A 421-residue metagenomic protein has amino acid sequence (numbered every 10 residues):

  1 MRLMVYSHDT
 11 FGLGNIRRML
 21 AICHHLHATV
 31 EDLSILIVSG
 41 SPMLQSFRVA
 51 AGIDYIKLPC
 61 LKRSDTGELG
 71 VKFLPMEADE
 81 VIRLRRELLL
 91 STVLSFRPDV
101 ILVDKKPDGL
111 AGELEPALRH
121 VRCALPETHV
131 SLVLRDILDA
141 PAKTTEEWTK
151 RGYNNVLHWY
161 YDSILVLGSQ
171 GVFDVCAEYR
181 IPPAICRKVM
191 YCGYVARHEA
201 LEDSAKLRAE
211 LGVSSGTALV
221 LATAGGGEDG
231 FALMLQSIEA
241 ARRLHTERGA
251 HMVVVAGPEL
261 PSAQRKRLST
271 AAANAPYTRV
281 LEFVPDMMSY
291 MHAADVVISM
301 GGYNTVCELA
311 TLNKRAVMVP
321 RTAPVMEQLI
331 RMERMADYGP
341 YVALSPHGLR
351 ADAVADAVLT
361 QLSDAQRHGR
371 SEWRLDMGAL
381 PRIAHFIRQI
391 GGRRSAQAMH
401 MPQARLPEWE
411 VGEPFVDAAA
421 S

Functional and structural regions predicted by a protein language model:
Y6-S7, H25-E80, L84-R86, P258: Conserved nucleotide-sugar phosphate-binding/catalytic loop shared by glycosyltransferases and other
S7-L20, L44, G230-F231: A short, glycine/small-residue-rich beta-strand->loop->alpha-helix junction that serves as a flexible
V71-A111: Conserved nucleotide-sugar donor-binding subdomain of glycosyltransferases
L134-F231, G257-S262: A nucleotide-sugar donor-handling region in carbohydrate enzymes
R197-V296, H347: Donor-nucleotide binding loops and adjacent catalytic segments primarily of GT-B fold Leloir glycosyltransferases
P285-I330: A donor-sugar binding/catalytic signature common to diverse glycosyltransferases and related nucleotide-sugar
A323-A357: Change "using UDP/GDP/dTDP sugars" to "using nucleotide sugars
D356-S421: C-terminal amphipathic helix plus adjacent low-complexity, charged tail appended to glycosyltransferase catalytic
